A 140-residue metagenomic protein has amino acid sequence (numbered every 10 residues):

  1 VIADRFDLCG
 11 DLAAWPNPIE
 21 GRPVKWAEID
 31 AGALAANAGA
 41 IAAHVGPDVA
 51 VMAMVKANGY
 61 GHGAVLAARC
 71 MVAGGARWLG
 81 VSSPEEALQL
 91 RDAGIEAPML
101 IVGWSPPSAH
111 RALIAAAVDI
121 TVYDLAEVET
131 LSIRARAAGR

Functional and structural regions predicted by a protein language model:
D4-C9, W15, G21, K25-I29 (+2 more regions): Active-site-proximal beta-alpha core segment in soluble small-molecule metabolic enzymes
H44: Conserved PLP-enzyme active-site core in the AAT-like
